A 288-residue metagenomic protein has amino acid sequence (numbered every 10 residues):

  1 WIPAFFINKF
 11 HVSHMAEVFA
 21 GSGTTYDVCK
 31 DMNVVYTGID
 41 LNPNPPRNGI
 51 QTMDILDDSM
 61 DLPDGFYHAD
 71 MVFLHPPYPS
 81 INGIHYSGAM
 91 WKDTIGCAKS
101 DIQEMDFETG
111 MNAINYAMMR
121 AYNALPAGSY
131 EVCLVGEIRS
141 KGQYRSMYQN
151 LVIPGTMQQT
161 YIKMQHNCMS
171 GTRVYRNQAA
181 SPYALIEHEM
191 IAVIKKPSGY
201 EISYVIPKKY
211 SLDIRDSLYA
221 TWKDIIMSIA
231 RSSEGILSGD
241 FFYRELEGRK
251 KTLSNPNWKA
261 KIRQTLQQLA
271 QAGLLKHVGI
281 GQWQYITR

Functional and structural regions predicted by a protein language model:
W1-R288: Class I S-adenosyl-L-methionine-dependent methyltransferase catalytic core
